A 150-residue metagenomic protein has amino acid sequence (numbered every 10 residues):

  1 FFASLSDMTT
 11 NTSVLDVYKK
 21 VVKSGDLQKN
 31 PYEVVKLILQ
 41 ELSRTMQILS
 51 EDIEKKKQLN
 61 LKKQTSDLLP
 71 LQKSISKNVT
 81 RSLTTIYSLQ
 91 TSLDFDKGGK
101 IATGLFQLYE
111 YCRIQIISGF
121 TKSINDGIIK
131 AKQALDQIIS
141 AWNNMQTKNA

Functional and structural regions predicted by a protein language model:
F1-T84, L89-L93, K100-A150: N-terminal intrinsically disordered, cationic/polar leader segments that include organellar targeting peptides
